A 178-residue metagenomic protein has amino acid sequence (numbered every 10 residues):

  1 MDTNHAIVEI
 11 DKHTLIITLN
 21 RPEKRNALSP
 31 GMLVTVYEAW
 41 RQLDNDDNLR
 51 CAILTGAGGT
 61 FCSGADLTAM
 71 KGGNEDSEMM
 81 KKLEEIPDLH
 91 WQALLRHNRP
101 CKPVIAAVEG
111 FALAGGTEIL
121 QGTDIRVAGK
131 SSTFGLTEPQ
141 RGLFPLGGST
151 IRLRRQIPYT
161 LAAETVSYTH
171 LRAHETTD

Functional and structural regions predicted by a protein language model:
M1-A57, K71-G73: Conserved CoA-thioester-binding segment of acyl-CoA-metabolizing enzymes
I17, L54, D66, I119-Q121 (+1 more regions): Hydrophobic/aromatic residues within transmembrane alpha-helices of multi-pass small-molecule transporters
L33-Y37, R41-N45, L67-E109: An acidic, glycine-rich surface segment that forms the CoA-thioester-binding/catalytic face of crotonase-fold enzymes
G58-T60, G110-F111: Short glycine-rich anion-binding loops that position phosphate/pyrophosphate groups of nucleotides and phosphorylated
H90-C101, A107, L113-V166: CoA-thioester-processing core
T169-D178: Conserved small/polar residues in nucleotide/adenosyl-binding loops
